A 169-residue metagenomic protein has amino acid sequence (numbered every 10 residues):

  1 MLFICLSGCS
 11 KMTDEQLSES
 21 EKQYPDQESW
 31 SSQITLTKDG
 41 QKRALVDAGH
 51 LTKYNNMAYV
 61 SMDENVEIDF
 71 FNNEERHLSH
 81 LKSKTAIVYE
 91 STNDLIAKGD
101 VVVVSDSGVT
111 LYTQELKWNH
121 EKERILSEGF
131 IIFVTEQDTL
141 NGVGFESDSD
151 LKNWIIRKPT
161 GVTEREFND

Functional and structural regions predicted by a protein language model:
M1-D169: Mature-chain termini and adjacent capping regions
